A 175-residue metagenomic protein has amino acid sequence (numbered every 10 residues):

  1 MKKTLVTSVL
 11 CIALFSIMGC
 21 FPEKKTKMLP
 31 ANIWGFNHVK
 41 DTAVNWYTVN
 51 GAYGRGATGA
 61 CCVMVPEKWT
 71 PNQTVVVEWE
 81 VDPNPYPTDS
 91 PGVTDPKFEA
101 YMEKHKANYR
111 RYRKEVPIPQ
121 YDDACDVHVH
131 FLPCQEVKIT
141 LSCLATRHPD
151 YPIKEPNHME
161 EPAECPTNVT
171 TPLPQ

Functional and structural regions predicted by a protein language model:
M1-S8: Bacterial N-terminal signal peptides that target proteins for export
F15-G19: C-terminal motif of bacterial Sec signal peptides marking the signal peptidase cleavage site
F21-E23: Bacterial signal peptide processing site
T26-I33: Short coil/turn motif common to extracellular beta-sandwich-like domains
I33-D41: Structural motif
K40, A52, E80-D82, L132-C134 (+1 more regions): Solvent-exposed coil/turn segments that connect beta secondary-structure elements in extracytoplasmic/periplasmic
N45-Y86: Tryptophan-paired
P85-Q175: Beta-strand-rich cores of mature extracytoplasmic or soluble domains
